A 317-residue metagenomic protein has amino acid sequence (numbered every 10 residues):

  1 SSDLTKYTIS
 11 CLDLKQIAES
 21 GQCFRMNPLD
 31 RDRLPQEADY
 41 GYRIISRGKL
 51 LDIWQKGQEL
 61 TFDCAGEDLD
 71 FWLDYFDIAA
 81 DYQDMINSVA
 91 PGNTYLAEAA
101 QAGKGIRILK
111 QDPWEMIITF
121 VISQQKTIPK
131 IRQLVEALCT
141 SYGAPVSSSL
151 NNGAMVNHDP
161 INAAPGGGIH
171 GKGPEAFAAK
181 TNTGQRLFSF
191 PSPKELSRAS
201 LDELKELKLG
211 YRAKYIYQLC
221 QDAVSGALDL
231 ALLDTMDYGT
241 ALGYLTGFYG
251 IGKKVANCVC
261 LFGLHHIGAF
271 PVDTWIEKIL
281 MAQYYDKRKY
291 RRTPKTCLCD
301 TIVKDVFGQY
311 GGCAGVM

Functional and structural regions predicted by a protein language model:
S2-V316: HhH-family (HhH-GPD) DNA N-glycosylase catalytic core used in base-excision repair
